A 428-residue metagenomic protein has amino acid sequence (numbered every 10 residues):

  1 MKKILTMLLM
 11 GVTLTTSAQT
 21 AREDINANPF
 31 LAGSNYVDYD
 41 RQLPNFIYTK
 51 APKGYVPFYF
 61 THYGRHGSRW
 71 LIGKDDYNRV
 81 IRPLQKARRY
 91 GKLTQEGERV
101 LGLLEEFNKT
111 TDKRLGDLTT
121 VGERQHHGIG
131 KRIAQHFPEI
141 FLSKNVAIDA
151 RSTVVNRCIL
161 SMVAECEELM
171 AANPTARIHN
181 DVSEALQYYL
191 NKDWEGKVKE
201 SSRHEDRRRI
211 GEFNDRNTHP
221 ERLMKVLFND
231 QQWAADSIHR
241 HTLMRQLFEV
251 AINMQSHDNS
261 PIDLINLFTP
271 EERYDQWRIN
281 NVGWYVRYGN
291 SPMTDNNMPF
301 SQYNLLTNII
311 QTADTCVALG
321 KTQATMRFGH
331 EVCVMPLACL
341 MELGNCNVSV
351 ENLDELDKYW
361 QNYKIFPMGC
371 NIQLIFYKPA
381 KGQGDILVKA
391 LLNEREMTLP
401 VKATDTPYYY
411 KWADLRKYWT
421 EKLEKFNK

Functional and structural regions predicted by a protein language model:
M1-A21: Bacterial Sec-dependent N-terminal signal peptides
Q19-D149, T153-T325, G329-K428: Signature for phosphate-centric chemistry
